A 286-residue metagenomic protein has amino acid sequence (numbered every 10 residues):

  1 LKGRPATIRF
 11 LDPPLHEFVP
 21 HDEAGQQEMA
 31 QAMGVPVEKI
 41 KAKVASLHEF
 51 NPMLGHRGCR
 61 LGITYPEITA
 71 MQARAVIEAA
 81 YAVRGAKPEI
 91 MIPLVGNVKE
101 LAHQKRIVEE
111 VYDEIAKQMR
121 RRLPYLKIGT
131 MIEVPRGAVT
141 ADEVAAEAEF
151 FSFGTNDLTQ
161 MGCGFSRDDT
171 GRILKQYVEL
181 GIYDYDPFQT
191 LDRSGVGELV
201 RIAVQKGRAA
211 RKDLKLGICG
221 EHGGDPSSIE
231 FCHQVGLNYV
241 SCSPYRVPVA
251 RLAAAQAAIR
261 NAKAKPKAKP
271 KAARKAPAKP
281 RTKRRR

Functional and structural regions predicted by a protein language model:
L1-P266, R274, R285-R286: Conserved alpha/beta-domain cores
A276-A278: Intrinsically disordered, low-complexity proline-rich regions
